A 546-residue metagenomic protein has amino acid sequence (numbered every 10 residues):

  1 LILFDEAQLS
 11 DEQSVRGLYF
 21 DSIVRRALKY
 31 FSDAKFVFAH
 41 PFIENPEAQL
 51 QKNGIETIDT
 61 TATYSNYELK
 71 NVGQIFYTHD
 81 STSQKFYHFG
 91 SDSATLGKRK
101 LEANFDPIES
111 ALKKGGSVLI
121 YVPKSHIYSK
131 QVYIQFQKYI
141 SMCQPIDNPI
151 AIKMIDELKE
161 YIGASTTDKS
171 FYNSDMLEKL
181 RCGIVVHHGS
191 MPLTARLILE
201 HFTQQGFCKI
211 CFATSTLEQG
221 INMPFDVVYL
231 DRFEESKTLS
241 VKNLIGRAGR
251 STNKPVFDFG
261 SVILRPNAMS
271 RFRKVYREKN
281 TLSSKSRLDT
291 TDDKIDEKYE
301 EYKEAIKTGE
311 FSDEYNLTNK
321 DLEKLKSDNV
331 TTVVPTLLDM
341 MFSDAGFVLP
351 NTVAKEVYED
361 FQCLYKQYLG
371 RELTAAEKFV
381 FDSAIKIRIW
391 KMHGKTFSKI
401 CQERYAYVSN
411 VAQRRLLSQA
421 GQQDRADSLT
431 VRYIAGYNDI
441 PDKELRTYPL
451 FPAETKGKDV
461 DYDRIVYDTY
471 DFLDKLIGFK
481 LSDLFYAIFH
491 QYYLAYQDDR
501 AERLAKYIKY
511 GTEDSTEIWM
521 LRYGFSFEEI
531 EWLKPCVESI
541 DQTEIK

Functional and structural regions predicted by a protein language model:
L1, E102-I210, F225, F233-V241 (+10 more regions): Conserved C-terminal RecA-like helicase domain
L1-S32: SF2 helicase catalytic motif II
I2, I210-F233, G260-I263: A short beta-strand element within the Helicase C-terminal
L3, A34-P41, I210-A213: Structural recognition of the conserved hydrophobic beta-strand(s) that form the central parallel beta-sheet of P-loop
D33, T238-T281: Conserved segment of the helicase C-terminal RecA-like domain
V37-Q144: Conserved interdomain linker/interface between the two RecA-like ATPase lobes of SF2 helicase motors
E235, K303-K546: C-terminal accessory/interaction regions of large nucleic acid-associated machines
N267-K326: Long, hydrophobic alpha-helical segments
